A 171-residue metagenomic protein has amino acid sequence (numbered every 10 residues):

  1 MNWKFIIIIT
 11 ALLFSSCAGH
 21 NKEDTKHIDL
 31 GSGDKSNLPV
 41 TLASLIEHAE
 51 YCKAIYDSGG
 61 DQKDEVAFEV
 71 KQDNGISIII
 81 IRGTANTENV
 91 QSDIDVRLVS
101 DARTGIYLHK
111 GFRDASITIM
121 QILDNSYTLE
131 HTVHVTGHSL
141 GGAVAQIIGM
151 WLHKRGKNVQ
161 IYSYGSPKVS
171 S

Functional and structural regions predicted by a protein language model:
N2-I8: Sec-dependent signal peptide recognition, specifically the positively charged N-region followed immediately by
I8-T10, G156: Intrinsically disordered, low-complexity regulatory segments enriched in acidic/serine/proline/glutamine/glycine
T10-A11, L45: Residue-level signal for mature regions of secreted extracellular proteins and peptides
A11-C17: Hydrophobic h-region of N-terminal signal peptides that target proteins for export in Gram-negative bacteria
C17-T136, L140-S171: Non-catalytic, mobile gating and regulatory segments of ester bond hydrolases
